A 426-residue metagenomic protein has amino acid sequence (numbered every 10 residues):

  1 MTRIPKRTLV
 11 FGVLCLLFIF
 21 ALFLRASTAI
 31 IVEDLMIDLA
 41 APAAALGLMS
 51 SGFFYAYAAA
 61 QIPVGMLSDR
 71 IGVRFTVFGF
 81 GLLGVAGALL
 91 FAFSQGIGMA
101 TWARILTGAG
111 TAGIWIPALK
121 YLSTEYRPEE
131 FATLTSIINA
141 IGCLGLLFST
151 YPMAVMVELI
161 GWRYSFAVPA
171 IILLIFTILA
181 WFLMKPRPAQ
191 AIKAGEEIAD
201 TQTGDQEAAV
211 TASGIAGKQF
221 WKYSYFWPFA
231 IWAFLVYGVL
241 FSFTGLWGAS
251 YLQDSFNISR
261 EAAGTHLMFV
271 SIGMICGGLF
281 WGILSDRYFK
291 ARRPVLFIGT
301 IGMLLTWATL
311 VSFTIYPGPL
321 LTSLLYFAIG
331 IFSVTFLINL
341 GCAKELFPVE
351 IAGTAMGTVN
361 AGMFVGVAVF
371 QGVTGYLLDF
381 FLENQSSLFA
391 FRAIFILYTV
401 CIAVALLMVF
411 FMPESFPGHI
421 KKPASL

Functional and structural regions predicted by a protein language model:
M1-R3, P188-A230, S425-L426: Juxtamembrane intracellular "pre-TM" segments in multi-pass secondary transporters
T28-I30, Y223-W281, V367-G375: Extracytoplasmic gate region of multi-pass secondary transporters
A59-G98: Conserved MFS/SLC helix-loop-helix module at the cytosolic interface between two early adjacent transmembrane helices
R70-F80, D286-I301: Cytoplasmic membrane-interface "Motif A"-like loop-to-helix N-cap segments of 12-TM Major Facilitator Superfamily
L82-Q95, I301-I315: C-terminal ends and interior cores of transmembrane alpha-helices in multi-pass membrane transporters/permeases
G87, G98-L106, L320-A328: Paired small-residue
A103-L144: Cytoplasmic helix-loop-helix junction between adjacent transmembrane helices in 12-TM secondary transporters
I138-A191: Helix-loop-helix hairpin linking two adjacent transmembrane segments in secondary transporters
